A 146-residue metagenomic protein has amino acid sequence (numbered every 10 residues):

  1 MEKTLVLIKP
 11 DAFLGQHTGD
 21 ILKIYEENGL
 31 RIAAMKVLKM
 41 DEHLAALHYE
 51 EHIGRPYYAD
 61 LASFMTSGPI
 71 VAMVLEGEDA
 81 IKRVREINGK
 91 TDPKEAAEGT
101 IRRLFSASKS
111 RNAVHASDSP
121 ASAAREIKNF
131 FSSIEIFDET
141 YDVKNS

Functional and structural regions predicted by a protein language model:
M1-S146: Non-catalytic terminal and connector segments of soluble metabolic enzymes
